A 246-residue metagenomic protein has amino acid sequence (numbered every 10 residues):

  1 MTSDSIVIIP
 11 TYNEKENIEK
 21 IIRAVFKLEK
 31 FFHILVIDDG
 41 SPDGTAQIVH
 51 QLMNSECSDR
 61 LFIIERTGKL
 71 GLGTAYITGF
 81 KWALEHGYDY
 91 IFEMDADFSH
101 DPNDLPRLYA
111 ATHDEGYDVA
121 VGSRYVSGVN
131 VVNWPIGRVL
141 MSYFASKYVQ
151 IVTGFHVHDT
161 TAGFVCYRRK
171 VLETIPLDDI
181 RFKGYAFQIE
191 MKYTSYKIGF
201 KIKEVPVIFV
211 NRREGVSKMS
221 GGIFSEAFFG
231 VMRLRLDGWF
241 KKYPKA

Functional and structural regions predicted by a protein language model:
M1-T2, V152-G154, D178-A246: Hydrophobic helical membrane-anchoring modules
D4-I6, H33, E190: Cell-envelope/extracellular polymer assembly enzymes that use nucleotide-activated donors
I9, F32-S41, I64-E65, M94: Short beta-strand/loop segment that forms part of the nucleotide-sugar
E14-L28: Short, well-formed alpha-helical segments that are part of the catalytic scaffolds of diverse glycosyltransferases
E16-K20, D43-L52: Acidic helix N-cap motif at the loop->helix transition within catalytic regions of sugar-transfer enzymes
L28-K30, M53-R60, G87: Short helix-capping segments at alpha-helix termini
D38-Q47, F98: A conserved acidic beta->alpha catalytic loop
R66-E85, Y90, P102-Y185, R212-F229: Acceptor/aglycone-binding surface of glycosyltransferases and processive sugar-polymer synthases
